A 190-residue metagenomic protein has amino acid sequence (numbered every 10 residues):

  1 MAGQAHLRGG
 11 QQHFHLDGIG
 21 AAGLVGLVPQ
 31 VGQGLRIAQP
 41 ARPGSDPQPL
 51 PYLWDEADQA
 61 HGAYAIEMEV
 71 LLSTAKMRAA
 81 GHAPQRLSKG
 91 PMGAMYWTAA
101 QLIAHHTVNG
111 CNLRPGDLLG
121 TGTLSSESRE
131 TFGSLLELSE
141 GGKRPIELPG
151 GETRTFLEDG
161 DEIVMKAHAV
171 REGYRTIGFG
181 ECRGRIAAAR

Functional and structural regions predicted by a protein language model:
G3, R8-G10, G18-R114, G120 (+1 more regions): Catalytic-core "active-site belt" of small-molecule-metabolizing enzymes, emphasizing His/Asp/Glu-rich regions
